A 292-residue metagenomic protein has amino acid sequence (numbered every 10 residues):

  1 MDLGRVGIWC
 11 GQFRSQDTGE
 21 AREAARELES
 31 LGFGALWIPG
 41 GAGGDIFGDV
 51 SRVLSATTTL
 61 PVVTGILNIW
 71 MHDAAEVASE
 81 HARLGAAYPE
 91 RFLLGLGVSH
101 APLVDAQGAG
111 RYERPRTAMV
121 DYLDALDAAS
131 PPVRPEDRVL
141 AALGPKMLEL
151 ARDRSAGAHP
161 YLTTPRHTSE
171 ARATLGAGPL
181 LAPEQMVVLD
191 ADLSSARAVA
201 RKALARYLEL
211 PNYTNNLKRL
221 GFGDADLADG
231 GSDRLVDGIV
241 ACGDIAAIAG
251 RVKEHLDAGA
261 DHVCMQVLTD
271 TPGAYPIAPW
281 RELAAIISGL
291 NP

Functional and structural regions predicted by a protein language model:
M1-P292: Active-site-adjacent structural elements that line small-molecule/cofactor binding pockets in enzymes
